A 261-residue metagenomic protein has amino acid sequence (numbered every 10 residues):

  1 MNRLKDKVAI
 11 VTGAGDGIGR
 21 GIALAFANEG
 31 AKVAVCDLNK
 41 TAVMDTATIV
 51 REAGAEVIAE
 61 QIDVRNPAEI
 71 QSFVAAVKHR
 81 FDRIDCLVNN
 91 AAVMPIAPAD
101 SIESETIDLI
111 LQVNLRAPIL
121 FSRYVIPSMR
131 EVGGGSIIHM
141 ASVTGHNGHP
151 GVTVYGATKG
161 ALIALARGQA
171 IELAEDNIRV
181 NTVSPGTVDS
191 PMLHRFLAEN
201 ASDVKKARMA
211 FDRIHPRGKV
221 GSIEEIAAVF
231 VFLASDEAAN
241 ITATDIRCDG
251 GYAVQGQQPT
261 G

Functional and structural regions predicted by a protein language model:
V8, G15-G17: Conserved glycine-rich cofactor-binding loop
P98-A99, E103-L111, F211: Substrate-binding pocket helix/loop in short-chain dehydrogenase/reductase
S122, T158, A166: Active-site helix of classical SDR
P127, I171-E175, A239: Alpha-helical segment proximal to the catalytic Tyr-Lys
S142: Residue(s) in the substrate-gating loop at a strand-loop-helix junction that position the organic substrate next
N147, T242-G261: Short C-terminal tail/terminal secondary-structure segment of NAD(P)H-dependent dehydrogenase/reductase domains
T182, S190, V204-I241, C248-G250: C-terminal helical subdomain
